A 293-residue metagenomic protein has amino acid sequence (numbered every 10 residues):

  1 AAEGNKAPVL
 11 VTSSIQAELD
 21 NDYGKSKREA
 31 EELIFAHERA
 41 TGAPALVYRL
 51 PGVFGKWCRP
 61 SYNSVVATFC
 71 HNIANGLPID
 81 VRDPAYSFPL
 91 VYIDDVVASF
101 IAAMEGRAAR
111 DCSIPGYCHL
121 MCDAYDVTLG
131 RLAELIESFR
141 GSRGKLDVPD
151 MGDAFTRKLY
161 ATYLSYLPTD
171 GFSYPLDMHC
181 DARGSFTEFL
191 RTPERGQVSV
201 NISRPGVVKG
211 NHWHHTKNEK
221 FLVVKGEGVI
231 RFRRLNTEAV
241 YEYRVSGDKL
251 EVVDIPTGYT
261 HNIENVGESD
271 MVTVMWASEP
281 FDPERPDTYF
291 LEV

Functional and structural regions predicted by a protein language model:
A1-E31, E38-T41, L46: Conserved Rossmann-fold NAD(P)-dependent oxidoreductase catalytic core, especially the SDR/UDP-sugar
E32-R59, H71, L77-Y86, S113-C118: Conserved beta-loop-beta element that borders a ligand/cofactor-binding pocket
P60-T68, A85-E105, T128-E134: Substrate-positioning beta->alpha
A102, G106-M178: Mid/C-terminal beta-alpha module of Rossmann-like enzyme folds, strongest in SDR-family dehydrogenases/epimerases
F172-N211: A short glycine-rich, His/Asp/Glu-containing loop-to-beta-strand
T216-L235: Glycine- and acidic-residue-biased ligand/ion/polar-headgroup-sensing regions
R234-G258, N262-E264, V272: Short acidic-glycine-tyrosine-enriched beta hairpin
T237-A239, V266-V293: Double-stranded beta-helix
